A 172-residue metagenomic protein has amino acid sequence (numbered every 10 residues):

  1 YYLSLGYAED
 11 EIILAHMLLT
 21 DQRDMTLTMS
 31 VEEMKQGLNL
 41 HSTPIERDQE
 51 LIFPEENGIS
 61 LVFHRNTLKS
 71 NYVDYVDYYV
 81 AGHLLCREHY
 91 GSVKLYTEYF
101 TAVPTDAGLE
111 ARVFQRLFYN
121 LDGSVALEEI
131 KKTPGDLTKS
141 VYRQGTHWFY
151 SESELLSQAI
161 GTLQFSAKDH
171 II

Functional and structural regions predicted by a protein language model:
Y1-G37, Y119-I172: Long terminal segments
H41-F149: Repetitive, compositionally biased segments used for assembly/scaffolding
